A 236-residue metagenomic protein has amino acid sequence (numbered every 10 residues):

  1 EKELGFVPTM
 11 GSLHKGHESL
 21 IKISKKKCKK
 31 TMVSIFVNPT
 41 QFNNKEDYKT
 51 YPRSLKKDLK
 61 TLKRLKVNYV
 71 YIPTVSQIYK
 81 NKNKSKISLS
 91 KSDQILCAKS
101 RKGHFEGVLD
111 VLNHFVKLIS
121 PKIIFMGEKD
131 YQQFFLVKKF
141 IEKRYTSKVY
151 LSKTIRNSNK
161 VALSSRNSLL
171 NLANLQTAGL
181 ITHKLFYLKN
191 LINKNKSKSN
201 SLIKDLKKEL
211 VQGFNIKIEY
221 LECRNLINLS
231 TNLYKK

Functional and structural regions predicted by a protein language model:
E1-K217, E222-N232: Nucleotidyltransferase catalytic core that binds NTPs
